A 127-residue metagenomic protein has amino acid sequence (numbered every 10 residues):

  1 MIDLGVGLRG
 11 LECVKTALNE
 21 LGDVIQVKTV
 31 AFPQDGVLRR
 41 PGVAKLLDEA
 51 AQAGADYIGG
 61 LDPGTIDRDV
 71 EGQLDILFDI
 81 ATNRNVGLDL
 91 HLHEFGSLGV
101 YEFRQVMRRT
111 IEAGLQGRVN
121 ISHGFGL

Functional and structural regions predicted by a protein language model:
I2-G10: Divalent-metal (often Zn2+) His-rich catalytic cores of metallo-beta-lactamase-fold enzymes
R9-D23, R39-L127: Histidine/acidic residue-rich metal-binding segments in metalloenzymes
K28-V37: A short, structured active-site edge motif that brings together acidic residues
